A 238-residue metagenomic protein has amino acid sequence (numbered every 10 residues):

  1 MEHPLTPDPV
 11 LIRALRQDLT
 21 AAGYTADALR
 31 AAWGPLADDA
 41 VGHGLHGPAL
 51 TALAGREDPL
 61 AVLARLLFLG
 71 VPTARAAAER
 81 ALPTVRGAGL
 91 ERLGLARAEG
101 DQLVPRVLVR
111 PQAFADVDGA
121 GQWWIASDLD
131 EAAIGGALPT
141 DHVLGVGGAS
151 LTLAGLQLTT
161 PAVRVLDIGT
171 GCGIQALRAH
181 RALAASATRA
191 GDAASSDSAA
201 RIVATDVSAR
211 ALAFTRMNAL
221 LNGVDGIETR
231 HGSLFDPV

Functional and structural regions predicted by a protein language model:
E2-A126, A132: N-terminal auxiliary segments of SAM/dcSAM-dependent transferases
H3, H43-H46, H142, H180 (+1 more regions): Histidine (H) residue identity feature
L36, L95, D141-H142, A219: General N-terminal targeting signals
R80, R97, V143-L144, T205: Helix-turn-helix-type domain boundary/helix-start signal
G100-L103, P111-Q122, A132-L138, H180-R201: Intrinsically disordered, low-complexity coil segments
G119-Q157: Class I S-adenosylmethionine
P139, G147-V238: Conserved SAM/SAH cofactor-binding pocket of Class I
